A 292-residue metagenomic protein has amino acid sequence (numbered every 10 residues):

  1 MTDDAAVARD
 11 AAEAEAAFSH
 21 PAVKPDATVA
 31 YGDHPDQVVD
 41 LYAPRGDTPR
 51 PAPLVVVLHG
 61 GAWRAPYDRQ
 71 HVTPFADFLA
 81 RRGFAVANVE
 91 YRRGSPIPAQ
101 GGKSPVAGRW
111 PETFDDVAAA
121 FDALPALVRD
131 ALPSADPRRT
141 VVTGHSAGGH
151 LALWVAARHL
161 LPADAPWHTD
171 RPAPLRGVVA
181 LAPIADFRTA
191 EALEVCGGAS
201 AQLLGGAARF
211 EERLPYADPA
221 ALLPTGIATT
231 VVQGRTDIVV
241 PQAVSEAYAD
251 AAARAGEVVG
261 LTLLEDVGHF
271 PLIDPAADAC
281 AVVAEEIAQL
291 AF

Functional and structural regions predicted by a protein language model:
T2-T48: N-terminal cap/lid segment of alpha/beta-hydrolase-fold proteins
A16-F18, K24, T189-A221: Mobile cap/lid helix-loop segments that gate and shape the active-site cleft of serine hydrolases
R45-P51, V55-F78: Short, surface-exposed "cap/lid" segments of acyl-processing enzymes
P66-A76, A87-R139: Catalytic nucleophile-loop/oxyanion-hole region of alpha/beta-hydrolase and closely related hydrolase-like folds
D122-L193: Primarily recognizes the serine-hydrolase "nucleophile elbow" in alpha/beta-hydrolase and SGNH/GDSL folds
V231-Q233, D237: Short beta-strand/loop motif that positions the catalytic acidic residue of the alpha/beta-hydrolase fold
V232, E246-F292: C-terminal catalytic histidine-bearing segment of alpha/beta-hydrolase fold enzymes
I238-A247: Conserved alpha/beta-hydrolase "acid-adjacent" motif
